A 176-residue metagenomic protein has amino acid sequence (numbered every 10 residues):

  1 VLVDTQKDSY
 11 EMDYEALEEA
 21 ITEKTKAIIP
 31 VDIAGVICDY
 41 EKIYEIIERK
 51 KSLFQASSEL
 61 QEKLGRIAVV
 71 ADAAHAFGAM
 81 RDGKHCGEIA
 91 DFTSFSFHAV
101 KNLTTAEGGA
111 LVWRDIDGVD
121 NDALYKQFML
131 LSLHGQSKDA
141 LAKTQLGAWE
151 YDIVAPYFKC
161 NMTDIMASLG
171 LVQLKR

Functional and structural regions predicted by a protein language model:
V1-A73, M80: PLP-dependent aminotransferase-like
S9-E11, K84, A110: Residue-level signal for well-ordered, solvent-exposed loop/turn and beta-edge residues enriched in charged/polar side
I43, E48-R49, E88-A90, G118: Alpha-helix boundary/interfacial micro-motifs
S57-E62, H75-D82, I89-R176: Active-site region of PLP-dependent enzymes
